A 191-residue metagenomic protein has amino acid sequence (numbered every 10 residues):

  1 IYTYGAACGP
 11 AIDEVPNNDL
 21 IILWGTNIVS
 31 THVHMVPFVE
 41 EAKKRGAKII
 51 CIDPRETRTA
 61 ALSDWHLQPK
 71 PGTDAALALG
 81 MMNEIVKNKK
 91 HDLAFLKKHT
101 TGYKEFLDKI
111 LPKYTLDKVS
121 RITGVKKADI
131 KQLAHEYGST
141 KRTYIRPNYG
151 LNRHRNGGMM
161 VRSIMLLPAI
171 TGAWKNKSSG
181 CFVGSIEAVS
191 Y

Functional and structural regions predicted by a protein language model:
I1-K177, C181-S185: Cofactor-pocket helix-loop regions in the catalytic cores of large enzyme subunits
S185-Y191: Short, intrinsically disordered, charge-balanced linker/junction segments flanking boundaries in proteins
